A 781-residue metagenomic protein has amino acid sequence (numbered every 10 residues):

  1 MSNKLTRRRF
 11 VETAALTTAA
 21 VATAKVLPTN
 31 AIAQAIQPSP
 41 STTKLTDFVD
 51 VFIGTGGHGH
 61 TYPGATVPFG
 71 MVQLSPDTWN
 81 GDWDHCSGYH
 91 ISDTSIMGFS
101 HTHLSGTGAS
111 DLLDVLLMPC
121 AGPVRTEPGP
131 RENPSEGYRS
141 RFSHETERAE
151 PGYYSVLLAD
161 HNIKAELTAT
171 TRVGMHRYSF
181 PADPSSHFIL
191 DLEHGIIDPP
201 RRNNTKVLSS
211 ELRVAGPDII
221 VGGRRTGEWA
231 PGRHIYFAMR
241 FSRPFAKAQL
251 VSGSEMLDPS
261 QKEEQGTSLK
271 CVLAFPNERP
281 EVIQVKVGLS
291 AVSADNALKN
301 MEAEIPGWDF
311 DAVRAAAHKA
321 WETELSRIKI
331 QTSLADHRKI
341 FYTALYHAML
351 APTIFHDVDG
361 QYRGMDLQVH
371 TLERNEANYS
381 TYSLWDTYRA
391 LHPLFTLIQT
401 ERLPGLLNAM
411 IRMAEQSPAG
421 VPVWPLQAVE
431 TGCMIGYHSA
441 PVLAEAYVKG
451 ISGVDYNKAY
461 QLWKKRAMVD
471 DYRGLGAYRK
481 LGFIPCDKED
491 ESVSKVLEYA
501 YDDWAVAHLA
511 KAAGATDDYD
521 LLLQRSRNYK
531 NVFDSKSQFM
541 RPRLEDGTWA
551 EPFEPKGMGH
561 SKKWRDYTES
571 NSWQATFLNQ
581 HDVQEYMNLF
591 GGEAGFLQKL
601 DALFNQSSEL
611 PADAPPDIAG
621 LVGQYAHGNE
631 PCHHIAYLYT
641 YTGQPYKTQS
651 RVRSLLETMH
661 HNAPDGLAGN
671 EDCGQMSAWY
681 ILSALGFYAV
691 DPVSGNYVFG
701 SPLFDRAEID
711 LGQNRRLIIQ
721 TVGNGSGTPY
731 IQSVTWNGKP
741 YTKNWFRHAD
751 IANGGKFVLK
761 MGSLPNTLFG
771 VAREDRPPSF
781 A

Functional and structural regions predicted by a protein language model:
M1-T18: N-terminal secretory signal peptides and thylakoid transit peptides that target proteins across membranes
A14, T18-A19, S41-L45: Intrinsically disordered, low-structural-confidence terminal and linker regions
V26-A35: Signal peptide processing junction and immediate N-terminal pro/mature segment of secreted/exported proteins
I36-P441, Y447-L497, A505, A510-N531 (+7 more regions): Accessory carbohydrate-recognition regions in carbohydrate-active enzymes
D502: ATP-dependent phospho-/nucleotidyl transfer catalytic cores
L717-G723: Beta-strand-rich recognition domains
